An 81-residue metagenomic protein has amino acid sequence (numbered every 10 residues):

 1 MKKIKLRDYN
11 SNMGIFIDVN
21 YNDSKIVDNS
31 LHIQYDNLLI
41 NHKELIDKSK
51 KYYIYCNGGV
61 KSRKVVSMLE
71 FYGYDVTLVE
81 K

Functional and structural regions predicted by a protein language model:
M1-V27, Y35: Flexible, polar/low-complexity N-terminal or interdomain linker segments that lie immediately upstream of folded
D8-S11, I40, E44: Charged/polar, solvent-exposed surface patches and flexible loops
I15, N29-L31, D75-L78: Conserved beta-strand segments of alpha/beta enzyme cores
D23-V27, L39, V60-S62: Glycine-rich nucleotide phosphate-binding loop and flanking beta-alpha elements of Rossmann-like dinucleotide-binding
V27-L38, Y53: A short alpha/beta connector and helix-capping loop motif
H42-K81: Catalytic cysteine-centered active loop of the rhodanese-like fold, especially the PTP/DSP P-loop
